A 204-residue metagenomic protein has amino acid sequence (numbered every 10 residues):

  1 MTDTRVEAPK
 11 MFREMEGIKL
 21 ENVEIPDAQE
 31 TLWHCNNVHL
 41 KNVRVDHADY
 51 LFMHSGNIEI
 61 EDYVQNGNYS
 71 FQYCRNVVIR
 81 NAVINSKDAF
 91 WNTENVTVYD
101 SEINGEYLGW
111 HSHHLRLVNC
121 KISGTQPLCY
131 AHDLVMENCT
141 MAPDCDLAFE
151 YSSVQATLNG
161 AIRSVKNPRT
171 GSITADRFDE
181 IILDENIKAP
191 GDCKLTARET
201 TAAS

Functional and structural regions predicted by a protein language model:
M1-S204: Long, distal/terminal scaffolding or interaction modules with repetitive or compositionally biased sequence
